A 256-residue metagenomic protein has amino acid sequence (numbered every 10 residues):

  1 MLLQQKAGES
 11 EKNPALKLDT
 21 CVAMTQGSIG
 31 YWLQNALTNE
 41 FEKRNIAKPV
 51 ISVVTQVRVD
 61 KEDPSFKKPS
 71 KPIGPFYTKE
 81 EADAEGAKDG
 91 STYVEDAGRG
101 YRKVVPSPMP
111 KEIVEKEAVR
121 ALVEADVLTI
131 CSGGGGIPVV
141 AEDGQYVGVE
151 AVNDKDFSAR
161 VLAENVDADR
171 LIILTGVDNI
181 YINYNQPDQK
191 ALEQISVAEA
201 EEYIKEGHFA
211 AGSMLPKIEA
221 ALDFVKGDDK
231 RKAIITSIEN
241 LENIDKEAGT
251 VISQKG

Functional and structural regions predicted by a protein language model:
M1-G256: C-terminal catalytic "cap/lid" subdomain
